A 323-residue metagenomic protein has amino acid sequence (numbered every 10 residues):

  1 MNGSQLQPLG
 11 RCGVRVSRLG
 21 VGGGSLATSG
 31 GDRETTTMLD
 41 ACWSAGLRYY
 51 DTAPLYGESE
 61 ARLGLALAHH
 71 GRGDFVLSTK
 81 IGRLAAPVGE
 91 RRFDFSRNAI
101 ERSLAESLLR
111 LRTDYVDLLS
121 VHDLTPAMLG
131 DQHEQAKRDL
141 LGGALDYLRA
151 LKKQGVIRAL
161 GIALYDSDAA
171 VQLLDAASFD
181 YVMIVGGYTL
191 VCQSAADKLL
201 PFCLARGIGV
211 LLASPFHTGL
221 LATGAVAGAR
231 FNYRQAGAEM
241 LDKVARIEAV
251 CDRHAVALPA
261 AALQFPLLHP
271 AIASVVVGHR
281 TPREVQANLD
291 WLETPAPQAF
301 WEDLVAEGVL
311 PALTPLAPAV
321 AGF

Functional and structural regions predicted by a protein language model:
M1-K80: N-terminal binding-site loop/beta-alpha segment at the start of enzyme catalytic domains that lines or forms
L9, V21, Y50, L63 (+9 more regions): Conserved, mostly hydrophobic/aromatic
V16-G20, R48-Y49, L55, D74-S78 (+5 more regions): Structural preference for beta-strand elements that scaffold enzyme active sites
S25, L84-E90, A127-D131, L221: A short acidic, helix-capping loop that chelates divalent metal ions and anchors anionic groups
S29-C42, S96-L111, Y165-Q172: Short, acidic/polar
H70-R97, H122: Structural motif corresponding to the early beta-alpha repeats
L108-Q132: Active-site groove signature of glycoside hydrolases
L124-F323: Beta/alpha (TIM)-barrel catalytic core signal, keyed to glycine-rich beta->alpha loops juxtaposed to Asp/Glu that bind
